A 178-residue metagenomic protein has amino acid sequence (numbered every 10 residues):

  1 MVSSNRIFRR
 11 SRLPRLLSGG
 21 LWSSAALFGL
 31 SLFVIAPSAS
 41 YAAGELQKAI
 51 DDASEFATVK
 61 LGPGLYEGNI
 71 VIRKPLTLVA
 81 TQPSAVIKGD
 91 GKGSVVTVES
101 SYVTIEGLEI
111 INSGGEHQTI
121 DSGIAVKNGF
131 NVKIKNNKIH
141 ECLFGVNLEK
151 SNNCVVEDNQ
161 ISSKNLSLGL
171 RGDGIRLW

Functional and structural regions predicted by a protein language model:
M1-S18: N-terminal secretory signal peptides that target proteins for export/translocation
G19-I35: Bacterial N-terminal signal peptides
S40-A42: Boundary at the C-terminal end of the N-terminal hydrophobic targeting segment
Q47, D51-E55, L65-V79, V86-N131 (+2 more regions): Extracellular beta-strand-rich solenoid/capping regions of secreted or surface-exposed proteins that bind or remodel
E116-Q118, N165-G172: Extracytoplasmic beta-rich repeat domains
